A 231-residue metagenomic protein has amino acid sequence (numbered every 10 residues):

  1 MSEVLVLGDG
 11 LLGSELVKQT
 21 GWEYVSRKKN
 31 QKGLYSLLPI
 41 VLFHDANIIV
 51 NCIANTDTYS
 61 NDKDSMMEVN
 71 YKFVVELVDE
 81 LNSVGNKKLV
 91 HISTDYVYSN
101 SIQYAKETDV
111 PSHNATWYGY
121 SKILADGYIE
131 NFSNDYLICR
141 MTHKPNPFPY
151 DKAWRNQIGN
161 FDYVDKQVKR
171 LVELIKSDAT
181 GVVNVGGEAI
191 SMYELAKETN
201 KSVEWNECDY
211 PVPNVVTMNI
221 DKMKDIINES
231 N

Functional and structural regions predicted by a protein language model:
S2-W22: N-terminal Rossmann NAD(P)H-binding glycine-rich loop of SDR-like oxidoreductase domains
G21-V41: Adenosine-cofactor binding site in Rossmann-like domains, unifying the SAM/SAH pocket of S-adenosylmethionine-dependent
Y24, K88-Y96, D126-P147, N156 (+2 more regions): Conserved beta-loop-beta element that borders a ligand/cofactor-binding pocket
L34-Y71: NAD(P)H-binding glycine-rich loop region in Rossmannoid oxidoreductase-like domains and their noncatalytic homologs
E76-A115: Conserved Rossmann-fold NAD(P)-dependent oxidoreductase catalytic core, especially the SDR/UDP-sugar
S121: Active-site helix of classical SDR
I138, Y150-S177, G181: Substrate-positioning beta->alpha
R170-N219: Mid/C-terminal beta-alpha module of Rossmann-like enzyme folds, strongest in SDR-family dehydrogenases/epimerases
